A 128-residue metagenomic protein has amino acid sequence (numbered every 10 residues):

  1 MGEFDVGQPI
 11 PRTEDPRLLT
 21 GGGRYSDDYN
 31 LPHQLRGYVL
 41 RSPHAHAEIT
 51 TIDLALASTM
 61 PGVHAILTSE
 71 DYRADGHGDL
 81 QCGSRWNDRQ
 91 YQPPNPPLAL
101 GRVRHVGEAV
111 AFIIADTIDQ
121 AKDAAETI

Functional and structural regions predicted by a protein language model:
M1-I128: Flexible, low-hydrophobicity surface segments
